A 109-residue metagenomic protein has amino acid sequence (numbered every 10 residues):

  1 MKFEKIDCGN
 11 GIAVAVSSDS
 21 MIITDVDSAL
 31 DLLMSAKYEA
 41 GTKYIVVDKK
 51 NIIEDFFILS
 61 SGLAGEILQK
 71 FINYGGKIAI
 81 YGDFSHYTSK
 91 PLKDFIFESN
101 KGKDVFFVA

Functional and structural regions predicted by a protein language model:
K2-A109: Amphipathic, Lys/Arg-enriched alpha-helical "gate/interface" segment within cytosolic domains that mediates
